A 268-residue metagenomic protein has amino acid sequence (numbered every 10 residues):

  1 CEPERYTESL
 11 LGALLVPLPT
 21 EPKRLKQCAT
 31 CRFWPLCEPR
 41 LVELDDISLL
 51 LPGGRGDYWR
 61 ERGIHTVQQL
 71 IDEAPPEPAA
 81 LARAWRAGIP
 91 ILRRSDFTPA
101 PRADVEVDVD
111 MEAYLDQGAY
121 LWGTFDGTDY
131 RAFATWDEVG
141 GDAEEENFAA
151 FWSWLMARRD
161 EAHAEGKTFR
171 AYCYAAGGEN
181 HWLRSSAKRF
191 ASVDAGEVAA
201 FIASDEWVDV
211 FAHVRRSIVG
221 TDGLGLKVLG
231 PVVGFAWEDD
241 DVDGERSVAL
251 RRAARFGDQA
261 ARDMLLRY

Functional and structural regions predicted by a protein language model:
C1-S9, A132-V248: Conserved DEDDh/DEDDy metal-dependent 3′-5′ exonuclease domain
E2-I47, R62, L229-Y268: Acidic, Mg2+-coordinating catalytic module of metal-dependent nucleases/exonucleases that use a two-metal-ion mechanism
R24, P101-D104, D116-Y120, A164-F169: Short, well-ordered loop/turn elements at secondary-structure boundaries
D46-R102: N-terminal accessory regions of nucleic-acid-interacting proteins
E73, V109, Y172-A175: Generic beta-strand/beta-sheet core signal
R93-T98, V109-E112, M156-E161: Generic recognition of flexible, low-complexity loop/linker segments
A103-A113, D209: Two-metal-ion RNase H-like nuclease active-site motif
E106-D108, D116-T135: RNase H-like nuclease fold core
